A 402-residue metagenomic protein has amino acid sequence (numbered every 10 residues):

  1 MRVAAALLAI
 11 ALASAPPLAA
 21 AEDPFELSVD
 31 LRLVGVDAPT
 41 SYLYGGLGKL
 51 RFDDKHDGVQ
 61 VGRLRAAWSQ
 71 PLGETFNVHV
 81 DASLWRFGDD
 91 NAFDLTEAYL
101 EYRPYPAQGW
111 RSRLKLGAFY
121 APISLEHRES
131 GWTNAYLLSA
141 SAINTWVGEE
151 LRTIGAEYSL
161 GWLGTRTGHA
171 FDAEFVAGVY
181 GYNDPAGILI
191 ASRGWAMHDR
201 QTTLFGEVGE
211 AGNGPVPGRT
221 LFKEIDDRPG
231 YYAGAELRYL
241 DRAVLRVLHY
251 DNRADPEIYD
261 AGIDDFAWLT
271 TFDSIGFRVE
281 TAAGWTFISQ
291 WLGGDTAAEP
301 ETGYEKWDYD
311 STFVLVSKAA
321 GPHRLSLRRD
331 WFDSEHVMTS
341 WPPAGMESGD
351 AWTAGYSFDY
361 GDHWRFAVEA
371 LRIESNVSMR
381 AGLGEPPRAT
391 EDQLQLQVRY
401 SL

Functional and structural regions predicted by a protein language model:
M1-E22, T133: Cleavable N-terminal export/targeting peptides
L12-K55, N183-T203, L221, R399-L402: Outer-membrane beta-barrel biogenesis signature
A20-P24, A92, R103-L114, E150-V314 (+1 more regions): Signature for the C-terminal beta-barrel architecture of outer-membrane proteins
E22-A38, K55-S192, E236-D241, L315-A319 (+1 more regions): Outer membrane beta-barrel
G46-G48, H56, V80, L138-S139 (+2 more regions): General secondary-structure edge motif
R51-D54, I143-T145, R219-F222, I263: Short, P/G- and charge-enriched loop/turn segments at secondary-structure junctions
D53, A98-Y102, H127, R242-L402: Outer-membrane beta-barrel pore domains
